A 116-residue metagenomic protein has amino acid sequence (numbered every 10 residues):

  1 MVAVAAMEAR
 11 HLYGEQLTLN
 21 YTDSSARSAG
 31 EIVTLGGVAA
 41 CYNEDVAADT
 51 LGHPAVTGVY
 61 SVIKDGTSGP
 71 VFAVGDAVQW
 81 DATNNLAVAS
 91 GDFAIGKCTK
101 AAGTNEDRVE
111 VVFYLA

Functional and structural regions predicted by a protein language model:
M1-A116: Surface-exposed, low-hydrophobicity beta-strand/loop segments enriched in small/polar/acidic residues
